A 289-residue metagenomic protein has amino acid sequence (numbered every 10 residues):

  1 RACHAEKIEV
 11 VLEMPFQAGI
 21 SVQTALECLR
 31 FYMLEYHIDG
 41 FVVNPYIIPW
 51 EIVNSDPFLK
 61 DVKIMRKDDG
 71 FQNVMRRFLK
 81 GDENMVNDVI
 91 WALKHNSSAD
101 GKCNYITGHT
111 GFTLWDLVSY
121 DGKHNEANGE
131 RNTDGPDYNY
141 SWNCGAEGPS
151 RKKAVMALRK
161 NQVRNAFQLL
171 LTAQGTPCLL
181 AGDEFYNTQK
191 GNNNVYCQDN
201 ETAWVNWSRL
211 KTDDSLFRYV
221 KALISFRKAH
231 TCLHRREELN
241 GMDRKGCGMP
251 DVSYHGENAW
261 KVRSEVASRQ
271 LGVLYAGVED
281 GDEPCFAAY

Functional and structural regions predicted by a protein language model:
R1-E9, F16-F31, H124-G148, D199-W204: Aromatic- and acidic-residue-enriched carbohydrate-binding clefts of CAZyme catalytic domains
R1-K67: Acidic/aromatic-lined carbohydrate-recognition and catalytic surfaces of CAZymes acting on diverse glycans
R1-L12, Q23, K153-F167, K211-R218: Aromatic- and glycine-enriched glycan-recognition loops and surfaces that form the carbohydrate-binding subsites
A25-Y32, R159-L170, Q174, L216-A222 (+1 more regions): Alpha-helical packing segments of well-folded alpha/beta enzyme cores
H37, Y46-A181, F185-Y186, N194-Q198 (+6 more regions): Conserved alpha/beta catalytic core and glycan-binding cleft of carbohydrate-active enzymes
Q189-K221, S225: Extended hydrophobic/aromatic segments used for targeting, binding, or gating
K211-G256: Catalytic cores of secreted or luminal carbohydrate-active enzymes
H255-Y289: Carbohydrate-binding surface patches
